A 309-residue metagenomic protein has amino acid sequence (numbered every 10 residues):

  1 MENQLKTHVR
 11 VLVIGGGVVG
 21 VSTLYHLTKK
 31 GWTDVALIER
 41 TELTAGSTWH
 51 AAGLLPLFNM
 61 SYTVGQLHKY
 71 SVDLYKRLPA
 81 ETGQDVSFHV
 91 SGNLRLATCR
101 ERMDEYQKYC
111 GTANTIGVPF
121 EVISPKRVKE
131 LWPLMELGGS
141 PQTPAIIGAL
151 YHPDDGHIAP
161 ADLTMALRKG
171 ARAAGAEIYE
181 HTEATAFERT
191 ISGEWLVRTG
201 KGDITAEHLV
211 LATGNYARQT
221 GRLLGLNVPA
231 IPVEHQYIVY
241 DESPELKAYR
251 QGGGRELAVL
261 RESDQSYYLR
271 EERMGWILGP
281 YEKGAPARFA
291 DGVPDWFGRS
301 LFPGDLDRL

Functional and structural regions predicted by a protein language model:
L5-V19, A36: Beta1/beta-strand and adjacent pyrophosphate-binding region of the FAD-binding site in flavoprotein oxidoreductases
K6-H8, V86-R95, Y109, K129-A174 (+1 more regions): Helix-loop-beta segment of a Rossmann-like dinucleotide-binding subdomain
V19, L43, Y216: Conserved Rossmann-like nucleotide-cofactor binding loop
T28-W49: Glycine-rich FAD pyrophosphate-binding loop
G53-L134, D264-L269, R273-I277, A287: Dinucleotide-binding Rossmann-like beta1-alpha1 core, especially the glycine-rich loop that anchors the ADP
L150-H208, Y216: Helical element adjacent to the flavin cofactor pocket in flavoenzyme catalytic cores
D203-E256: Central helical "cap/lid" subdomain
L226-N227, S243-L309: Active-site lid/adjacent beta-loop-alpha segment flanking the redox-cofactor pocket in flavoenzymes
